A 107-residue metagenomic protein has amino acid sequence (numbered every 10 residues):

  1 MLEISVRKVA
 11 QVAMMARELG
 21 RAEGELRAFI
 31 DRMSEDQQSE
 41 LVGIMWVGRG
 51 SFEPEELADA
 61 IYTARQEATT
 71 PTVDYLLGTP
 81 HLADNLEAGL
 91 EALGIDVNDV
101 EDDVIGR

Functional and structural regions predicted by a protein language model:
L2-G24: Short terminal alpha-helical segments
K8, Q37-L41, E56, N85: Residue-level detector of well-ordered alpha-helical segments, enriched for hydrophobic/aromatic packing positions
G24-L26, M33, R107: Soluble, non-membrane globular domain cores that form compact, hydrophobic packing and curved binding surfaces
A28-S39, L77-H81: Structural motif
S39-R49: Short, hydrophobic/amphipathic alpha-helical patches that form generic packing surfaces within helical domains
V47-A58: Short helix-capping/linker segments at secondary-structure and domain boundaries
P54, Y62-E67: Active-site-surrounding "flap" and adjacent substrate/cofactor-binding loops of secreted or lumenal enzymes, prototyped
E67-R107: Helix-rich interaction surfaces within compact, conserved domain-sized segments that mediate assembly or partner
